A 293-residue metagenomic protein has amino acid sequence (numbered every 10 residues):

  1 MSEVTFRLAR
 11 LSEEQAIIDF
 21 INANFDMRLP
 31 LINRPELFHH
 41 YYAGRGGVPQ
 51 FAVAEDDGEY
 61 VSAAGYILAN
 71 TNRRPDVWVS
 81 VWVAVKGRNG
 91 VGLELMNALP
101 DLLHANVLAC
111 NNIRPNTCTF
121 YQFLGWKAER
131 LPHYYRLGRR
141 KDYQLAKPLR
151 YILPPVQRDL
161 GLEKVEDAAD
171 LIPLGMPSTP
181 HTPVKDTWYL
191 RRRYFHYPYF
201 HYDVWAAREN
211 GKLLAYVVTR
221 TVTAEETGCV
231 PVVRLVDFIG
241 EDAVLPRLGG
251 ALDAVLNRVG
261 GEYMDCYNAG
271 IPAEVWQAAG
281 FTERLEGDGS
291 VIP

Functional and structural regions predicted by a protein language model:
V4, P49, A105-N106, L160: A structural micro-motif
V4-W82, V165-G240: A conserved beta-strand-loop-helix scaffold within acyl/acetyltransferase catalytic domains
I21-F25, L99, L103, Y121 (+2 more regions): Hydrophobic, Leu/Ile/Phe/Ala-enriched alpha-helical segments that form helix-helix packing faces
P35-E36, A52, V91-D101, C110: Recognition helices and adjacent regulatory flanks at domain boundaries
L68-T71, N106-R158, E209, V218-P293: Active-site/acyl-donor-binding loops of N-acyltransferases
D76, V81-W82, M96-L103, N112-Q122: Hydrophobic, well-ordered secondary-structure scaffolds
V81-L102, A243-L256: Conserved acetyl-CoA-binding loop-helix of GNAT-fold acetyltransferases
V156-E166: A conserved mid-domain beta-alpha-beta active-site/ligand-binding segment of alpha/beta enzyme cores
